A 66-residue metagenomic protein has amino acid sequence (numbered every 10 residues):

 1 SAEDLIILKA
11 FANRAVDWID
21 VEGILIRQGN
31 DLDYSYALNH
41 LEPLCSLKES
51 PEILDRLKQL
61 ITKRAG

Functional and structural regions predicted by a protein language model:
S1-A65: Catalytic cores of NTP-dependent nucleotidyl/adenyl transfer enzymes across multiple folds
